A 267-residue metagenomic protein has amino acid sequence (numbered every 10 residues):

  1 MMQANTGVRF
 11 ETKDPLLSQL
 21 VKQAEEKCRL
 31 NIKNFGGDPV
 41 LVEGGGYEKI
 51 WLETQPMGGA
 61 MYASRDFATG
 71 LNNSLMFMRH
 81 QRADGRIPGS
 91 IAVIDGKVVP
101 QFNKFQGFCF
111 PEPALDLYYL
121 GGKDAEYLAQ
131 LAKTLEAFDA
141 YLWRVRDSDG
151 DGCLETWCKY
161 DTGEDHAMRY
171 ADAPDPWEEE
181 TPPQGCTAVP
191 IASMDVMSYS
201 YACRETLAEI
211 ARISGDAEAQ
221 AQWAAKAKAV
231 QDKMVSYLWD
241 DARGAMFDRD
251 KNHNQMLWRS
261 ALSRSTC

Functional and structural regions predicted by a protein language model:
Q3-G121, A125-L128, E136, F247-C267: Substrate-binding groove/exosite segments of carbohydrate-active enzymes
V8, P15, K49, G85 (+6 more regions): Flexible, active-site-adjacent loop/turn segments at secondary-structure boundaries
P15, L52, A132, T162-D165 (+4 more regions): Short linear sequence elements within intrinsically disordered, low-complexity coil regions
L16-A24, D66-R79, D124-W143, Y199 (+2 more regions): Extended, well-ordered alpha-helical scaffold segments
E26-C28, M168-Y170, E178-E179, A227-Y237: A generic short-segment signal for beta-strand/edge and adjacent turn/coil regions
I32, V42-G45, R86, A92-D95 (+1 more regions): Non-catalytic carbohydrate-binding regions of carbohydrate-active enzymes
Q81-R82, R146, L238: A generic alpha-to-beta junction signature in SAM-dependent methyltransferases
G89-C109, A140-A225, R249-L262: The feature captures the catalytic groove of carbohydrate-active enzymes
